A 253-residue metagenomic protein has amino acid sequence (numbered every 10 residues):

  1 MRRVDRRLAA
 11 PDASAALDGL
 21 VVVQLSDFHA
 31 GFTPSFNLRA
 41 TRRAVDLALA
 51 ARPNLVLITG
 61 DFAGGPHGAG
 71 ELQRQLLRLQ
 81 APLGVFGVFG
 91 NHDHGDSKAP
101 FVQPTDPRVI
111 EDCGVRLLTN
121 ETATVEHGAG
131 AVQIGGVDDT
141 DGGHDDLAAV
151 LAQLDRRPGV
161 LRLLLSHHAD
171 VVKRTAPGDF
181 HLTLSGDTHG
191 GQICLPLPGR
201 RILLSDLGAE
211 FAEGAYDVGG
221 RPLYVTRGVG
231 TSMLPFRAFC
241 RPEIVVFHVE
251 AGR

Functional and structural regions predicted by a protein language model:
M1-R3, R253: Non-catalytic terminal accessory segments
R6-A10, R74-D146, A152, R156: Extended active-site neighborhood of metal-dependent phosphoesterases/phosphodiesterases
A16-R116: Membrane-embedded segments
G19-F32, A131-T140, L163-H167, P222-G228: Active-site-proximal beta-strand elements of phosphoester/diester hydrolases
V23-S26, L55-D61, G84-N91, L118-E121 (+3 more regions): Active-site neighborhood of phospho(di)ester-bond hydrolases with catalytic His/Asp-centered motifs
F62-G65, N91-G95, A123-V125, D139-G142 (+3 more regions): Solvent-exposed loop/turn segments at secondary-structure junctions within structured extracellular/periplasmic domains
L77, A169-H248: Conserved beta-sheet core of the metallophosphoesterase superfamily
G142-P158, L165-T183: Active-site-proximal loop/helix segments of hydrolase catalytic cores
